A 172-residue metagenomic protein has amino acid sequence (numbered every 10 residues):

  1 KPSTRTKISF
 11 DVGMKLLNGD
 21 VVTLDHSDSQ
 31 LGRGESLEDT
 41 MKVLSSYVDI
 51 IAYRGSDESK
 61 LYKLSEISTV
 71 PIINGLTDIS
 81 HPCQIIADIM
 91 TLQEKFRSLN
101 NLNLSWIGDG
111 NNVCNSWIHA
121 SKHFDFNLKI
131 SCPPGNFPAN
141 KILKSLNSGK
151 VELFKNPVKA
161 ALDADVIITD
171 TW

Functional and structural regions predicted by a protein language model:
K1-Q93: Phosphate/diphosphate ligand-binding glycine-rich loop within oxidoreductases
K1-V12, E94-D170: Glycine-rich phosphate/diphosphate-binding loop of Rossmann-like nucleotide-binding domains
G55, D170-T171: Glycine-rich, N-terminal phosphate-binding loop of Rossmann-like dinucleotide-binding domains
